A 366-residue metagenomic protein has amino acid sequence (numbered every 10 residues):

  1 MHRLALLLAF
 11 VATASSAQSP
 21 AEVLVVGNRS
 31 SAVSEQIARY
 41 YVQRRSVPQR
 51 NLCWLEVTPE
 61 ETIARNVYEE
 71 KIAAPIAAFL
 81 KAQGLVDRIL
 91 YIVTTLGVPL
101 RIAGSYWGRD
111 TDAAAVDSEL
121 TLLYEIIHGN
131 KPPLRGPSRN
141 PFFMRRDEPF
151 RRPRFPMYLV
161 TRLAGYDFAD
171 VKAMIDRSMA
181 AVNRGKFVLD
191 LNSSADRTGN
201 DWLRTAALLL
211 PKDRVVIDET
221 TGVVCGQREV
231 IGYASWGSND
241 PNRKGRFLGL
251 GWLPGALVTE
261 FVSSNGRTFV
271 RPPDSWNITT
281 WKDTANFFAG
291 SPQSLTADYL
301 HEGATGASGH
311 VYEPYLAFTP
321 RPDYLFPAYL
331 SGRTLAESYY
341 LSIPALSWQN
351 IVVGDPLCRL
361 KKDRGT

Functional and structural regions predicted by a protein language model:
M1-L7: Sec-dependent signal peptide recognition, specifically the positively charged N-region followed immediately by
V11-A14: N-terminal signal peptide c-region/cleavage motif recognized by signal peptidases
Q18-T366: Cysteine-dependent hydrolase recognition
